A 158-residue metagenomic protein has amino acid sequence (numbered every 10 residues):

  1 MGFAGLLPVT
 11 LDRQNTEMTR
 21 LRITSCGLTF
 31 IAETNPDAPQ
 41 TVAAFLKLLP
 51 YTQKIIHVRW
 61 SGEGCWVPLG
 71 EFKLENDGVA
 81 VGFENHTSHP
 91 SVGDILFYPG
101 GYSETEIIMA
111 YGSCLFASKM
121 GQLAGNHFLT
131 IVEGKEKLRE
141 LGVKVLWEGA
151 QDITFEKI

Functional and structural regions predicted by a protein language model:
L11-D37: N-terminal intrinsically disordered, low-complexity, charge/repeat-rich segments that act as generic
T24, E33-I158: Glycine-rich active-site loops that engage anionic ligands at enzyme catalytic sites
